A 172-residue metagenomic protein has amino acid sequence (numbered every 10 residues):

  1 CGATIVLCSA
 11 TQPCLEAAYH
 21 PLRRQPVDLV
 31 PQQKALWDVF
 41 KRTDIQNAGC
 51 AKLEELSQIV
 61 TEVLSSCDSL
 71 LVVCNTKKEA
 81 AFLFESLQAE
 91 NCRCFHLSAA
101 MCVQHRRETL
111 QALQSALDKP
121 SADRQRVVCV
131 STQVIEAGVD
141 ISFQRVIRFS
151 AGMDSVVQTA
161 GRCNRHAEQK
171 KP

Functional and structural regions predicted by a protein language model:
C1: SF2 helicase catalytic motif II
T4-S9, V128-T132: Structural recognition of the conserved hydrophobic beta-strand(s) that form the central parallel beta-sheet of P-loop
C8-V63: Interdomain hinge/linker at the junction between the two RecA-like core domains of SF2 helicases
S9, T76, G161: Active-site glycine-centered loops adjacent to acidic/histidine catalytic or metal-binding residues that shape
C14-Y19, A80-F82, Q104-E108, A137-D140 (+1 more regions): Switch/connector loops and helix/strand junctions flanking conserved nucleotide-binding motifs in nucleotide-processing
V63-Q88, F95-H96: Conserved strand-helix element at the start of the C-terminal RecA-like helicase core
N75-K78, C94-Q114, V130-E136: Conserved helicase motor
A99-V103, R124-K170: Conserved RecA-like helicase motor core of SF1/SF2 enzymes
